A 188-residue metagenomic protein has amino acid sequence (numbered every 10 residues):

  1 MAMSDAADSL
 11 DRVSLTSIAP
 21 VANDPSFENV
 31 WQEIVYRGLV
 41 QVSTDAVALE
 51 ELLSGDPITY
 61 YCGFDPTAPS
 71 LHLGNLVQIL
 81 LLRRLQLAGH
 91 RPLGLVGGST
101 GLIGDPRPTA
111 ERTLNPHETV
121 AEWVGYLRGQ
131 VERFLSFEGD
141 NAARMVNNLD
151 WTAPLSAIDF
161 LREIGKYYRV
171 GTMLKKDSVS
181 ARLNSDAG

Functional and structural regions predicted by a protein language model:
A2-G188: NTP-dependent nucleotidyl-transfer catalytic core
